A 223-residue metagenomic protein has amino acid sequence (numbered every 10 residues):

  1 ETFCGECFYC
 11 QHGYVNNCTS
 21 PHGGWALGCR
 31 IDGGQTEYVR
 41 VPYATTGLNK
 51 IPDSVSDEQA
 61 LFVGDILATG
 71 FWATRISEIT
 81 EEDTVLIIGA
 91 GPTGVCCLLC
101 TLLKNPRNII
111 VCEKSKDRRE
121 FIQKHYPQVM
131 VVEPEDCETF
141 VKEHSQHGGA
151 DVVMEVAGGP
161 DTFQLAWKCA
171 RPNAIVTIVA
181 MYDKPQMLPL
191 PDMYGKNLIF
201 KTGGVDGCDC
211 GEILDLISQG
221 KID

Functional and structural regions predicted by a protein language model:
E1-L48: Glycine-rich phosphate/adenylate-binding loop and adjacent beta-alpha elements of nucleotide- or dinucleotide-binding
K50-E135: Mid-domain Rossmann-like dinucleotide-binding core that forms the NAD(H)/NADP(H) cofactor-binding site
E82, Q128, G149-A150, I222: Local beta-strand N-terminus motif with an aromatic residue
D83, A174-I175: Glycine-centered, small-residue-biased loops immediately flanking beta-strands in adenine/cofactor-binding cores
S115-D117, P160, D183: Helix N-cap at the beta1-alpha1 junction of Rossmann-like dinucleotide-binding domains, i.e., the first residues
T139-E143, H147, M181-D223: C-terminal substrate-binding/catalytic core of Rossmann-like NAD(P)-dependent dehydrogenases/reductases
M154: N-terminal Rossmann-like NAD(P) cofactor-binding module of classical short-chain dehydrogenase/reductase
A170-R171: Helix-to-beta-strand junctions that scaffold the AdoMet/dcAdoMet cofactor pocket in Class I SAM-dependent enzymes
